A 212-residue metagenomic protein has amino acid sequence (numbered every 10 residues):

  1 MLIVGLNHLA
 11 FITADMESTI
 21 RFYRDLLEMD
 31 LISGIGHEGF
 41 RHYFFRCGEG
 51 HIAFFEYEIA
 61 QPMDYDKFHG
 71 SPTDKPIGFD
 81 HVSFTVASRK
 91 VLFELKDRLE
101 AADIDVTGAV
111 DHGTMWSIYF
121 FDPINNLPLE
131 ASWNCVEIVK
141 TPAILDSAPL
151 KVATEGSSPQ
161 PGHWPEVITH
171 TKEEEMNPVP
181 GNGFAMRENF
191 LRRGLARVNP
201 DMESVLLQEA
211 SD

Functional and structural regions predicted by a protein language model:
M1-L6, I12-S33, C47-D105, F121-D212: Glyoxalase I/VOC metalloenzyme domain signal
H37-R41, H112-W116: Short acidic/glycine-enriched loop/turn segments that link adjacent beta-strands
G39-F44, E58: Ligand/cofactor pocket segment of small-molecule handling proteins
H42, H51, S117-Y119: Short hydrophobic/aromatic beta-strand element in the GNAT-like acyltransferase core that lines or flanks the acyl-donor
